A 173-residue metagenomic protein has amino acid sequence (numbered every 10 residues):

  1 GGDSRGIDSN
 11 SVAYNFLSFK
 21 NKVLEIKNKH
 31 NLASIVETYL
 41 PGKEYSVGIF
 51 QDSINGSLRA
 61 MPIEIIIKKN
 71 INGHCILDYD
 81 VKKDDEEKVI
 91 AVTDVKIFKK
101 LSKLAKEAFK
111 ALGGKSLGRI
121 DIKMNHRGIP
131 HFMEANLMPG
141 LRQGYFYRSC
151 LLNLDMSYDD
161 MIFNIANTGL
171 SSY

Functional and structural regions predicted by a protein language model:
G1-G2, I26, E37-Y39, F109-G113: Short Gly/Pro-enriched turn/cap motifs at secondary-structure boundaries
G1-K22: Conserved anion/nucleotide-ligand pocket segment
D3-R5, G56, K68-N70, G140-R142: Short, acidic Gly/Pro/Ser/Thr-rich loop/turn segments
R5, N31-L32, F109, M133: Short, functionally important structural connectors and interaction interfaces within domains
R5-G6, E87-V89, R142-Y147: Short small-residue beta-strand/loop micro-motif enriched in glycine and branched aliphatics
D8, E44-I49, S171-Y173: Short, solvent-exposed polar/charged micro-motifs at secondary-structure junctions
F16-K103, M124-H131: Phosphate-binding site of ATP-dependent enzymes
V95-Y173: ATP-dependent carboxylate activation and anion-phosphoryl transfer catalytic cores that bind Mg-ATP to form
